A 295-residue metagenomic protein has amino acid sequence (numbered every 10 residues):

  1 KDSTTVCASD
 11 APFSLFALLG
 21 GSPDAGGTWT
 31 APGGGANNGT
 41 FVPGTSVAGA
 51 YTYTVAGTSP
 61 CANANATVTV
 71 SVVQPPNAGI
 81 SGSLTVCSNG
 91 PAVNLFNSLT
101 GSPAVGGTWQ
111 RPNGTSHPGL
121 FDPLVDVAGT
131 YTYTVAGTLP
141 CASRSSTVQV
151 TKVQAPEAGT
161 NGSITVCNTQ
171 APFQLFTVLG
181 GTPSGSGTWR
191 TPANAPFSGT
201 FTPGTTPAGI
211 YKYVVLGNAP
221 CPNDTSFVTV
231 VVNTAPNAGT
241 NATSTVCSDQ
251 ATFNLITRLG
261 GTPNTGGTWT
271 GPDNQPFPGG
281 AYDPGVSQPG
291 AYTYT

Functional and structural regions predicted by a protein language model:
K1-T295: Proline- and Ser/Thr-rich low-complexity, intrinsically disordered segments
